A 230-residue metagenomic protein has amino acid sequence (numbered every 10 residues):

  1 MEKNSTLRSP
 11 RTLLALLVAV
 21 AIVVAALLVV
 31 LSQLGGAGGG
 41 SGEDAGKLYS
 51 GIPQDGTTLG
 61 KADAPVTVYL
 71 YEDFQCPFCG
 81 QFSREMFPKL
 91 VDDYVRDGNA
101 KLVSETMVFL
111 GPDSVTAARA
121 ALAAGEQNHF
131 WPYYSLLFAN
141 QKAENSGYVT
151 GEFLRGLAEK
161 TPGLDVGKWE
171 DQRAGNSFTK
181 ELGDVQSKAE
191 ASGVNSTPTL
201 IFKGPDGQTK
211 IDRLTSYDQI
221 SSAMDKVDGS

Functional and structural regions predicted by a protein language model:
M1-G36, E159-S230: C-terminal cap of thioredoxin/glutaredoxin-like
L34-L48: Ser/Thr/Pro/Gly-rich low-complexity linker/stalk segments immediately outside membranes or between
D44, I52-Q54, D206: Residue-level signal for pocket-adjacent positions within structured domains
Y49-V66: A short beta-strand-turn-helix
I52-T57, F87-K89, V185-K188: A generic local structural motif
K61, L70, R84, R213-L214: Conserved strand-loop elements at the edges of beta-sheets that form or border functional pockets
A64, E72-Q75, G80-E159, N195: Structural alpha/beta surface segment adjacent to cysteine/selenocysteine redox centers across thiol/disulfide enzymes
V68, C76, L200: Conserved S/T- and glycine-rich ATP-binding loop of Class I adenylate-forming
